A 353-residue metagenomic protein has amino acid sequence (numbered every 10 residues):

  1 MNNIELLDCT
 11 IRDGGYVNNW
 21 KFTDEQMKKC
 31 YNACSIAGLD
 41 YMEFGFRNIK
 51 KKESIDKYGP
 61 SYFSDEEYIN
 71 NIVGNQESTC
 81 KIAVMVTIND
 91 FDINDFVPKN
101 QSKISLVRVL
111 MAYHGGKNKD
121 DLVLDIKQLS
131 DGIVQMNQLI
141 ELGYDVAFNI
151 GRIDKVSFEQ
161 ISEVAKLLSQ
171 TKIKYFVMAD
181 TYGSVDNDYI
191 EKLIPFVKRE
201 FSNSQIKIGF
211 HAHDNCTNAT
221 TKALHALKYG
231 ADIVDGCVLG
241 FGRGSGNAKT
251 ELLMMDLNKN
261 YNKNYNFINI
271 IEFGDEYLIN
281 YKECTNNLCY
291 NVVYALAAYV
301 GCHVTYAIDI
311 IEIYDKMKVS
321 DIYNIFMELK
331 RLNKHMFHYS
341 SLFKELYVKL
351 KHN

Functional and structural regions predicted by a protein language model:
M1-N353: Catalytic cores and adjacent flexible loops of soluble metabolic enzymes that perform enolate/carbanion chemistry on
